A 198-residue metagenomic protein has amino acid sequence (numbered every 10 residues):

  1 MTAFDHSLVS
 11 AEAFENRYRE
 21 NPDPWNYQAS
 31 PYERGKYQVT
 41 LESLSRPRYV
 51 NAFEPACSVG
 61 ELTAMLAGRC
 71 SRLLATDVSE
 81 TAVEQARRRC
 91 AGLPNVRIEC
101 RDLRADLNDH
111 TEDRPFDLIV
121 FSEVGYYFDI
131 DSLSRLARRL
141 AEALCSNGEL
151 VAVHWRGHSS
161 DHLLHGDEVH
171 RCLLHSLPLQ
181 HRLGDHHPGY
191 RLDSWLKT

Functional and structural regions predicted by a protein language model:
M1-E112, F128-T198: Class I (Rossmann-like) S-adenosyl-L-methionine-dependent methyltransferase catalytic domain, capturing the SAM-binding
V120: A conserved beta-strand element that flanks and buttresses the S-adenosyl-L-methionine
V124: Hydrophobic adenine-recognition pocket in adenosine-nucleotide-binding enzymes
